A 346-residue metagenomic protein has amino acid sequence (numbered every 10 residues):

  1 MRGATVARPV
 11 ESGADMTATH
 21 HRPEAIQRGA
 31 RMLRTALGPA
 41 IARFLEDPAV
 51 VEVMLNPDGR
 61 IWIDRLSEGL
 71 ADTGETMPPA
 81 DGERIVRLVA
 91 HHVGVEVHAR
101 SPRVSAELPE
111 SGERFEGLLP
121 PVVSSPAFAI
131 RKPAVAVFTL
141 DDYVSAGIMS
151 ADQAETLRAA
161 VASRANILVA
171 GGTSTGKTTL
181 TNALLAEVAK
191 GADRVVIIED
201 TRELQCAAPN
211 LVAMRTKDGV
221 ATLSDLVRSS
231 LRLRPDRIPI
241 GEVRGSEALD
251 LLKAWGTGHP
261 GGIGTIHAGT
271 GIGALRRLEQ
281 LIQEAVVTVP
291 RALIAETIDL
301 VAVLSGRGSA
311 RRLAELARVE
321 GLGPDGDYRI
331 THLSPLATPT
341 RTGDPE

Functional and structural regions predicted by a protein language model:
M1-H98, S105-E110: N-terminal accessory targeting/assembly segments
L55-P57, I63-R65, L108, L119-P121 (+5 more regions): Flexible glycine-/small-residue-rich
D64, L70-S163: P-loop NTP-binding catalytic core
A154, R164-I167, A183-T297, V303-S305: Switch/coupling sub-region of P-loop NTPases
G172-S174: The conserved Walker
K177: Conserved lysine of the Walker
L180: Hydrophobic positions on the alpha1 helix immediately C-terminal to the Walker A/P-loop
A295-E346: Conserved P-loop NTPase
